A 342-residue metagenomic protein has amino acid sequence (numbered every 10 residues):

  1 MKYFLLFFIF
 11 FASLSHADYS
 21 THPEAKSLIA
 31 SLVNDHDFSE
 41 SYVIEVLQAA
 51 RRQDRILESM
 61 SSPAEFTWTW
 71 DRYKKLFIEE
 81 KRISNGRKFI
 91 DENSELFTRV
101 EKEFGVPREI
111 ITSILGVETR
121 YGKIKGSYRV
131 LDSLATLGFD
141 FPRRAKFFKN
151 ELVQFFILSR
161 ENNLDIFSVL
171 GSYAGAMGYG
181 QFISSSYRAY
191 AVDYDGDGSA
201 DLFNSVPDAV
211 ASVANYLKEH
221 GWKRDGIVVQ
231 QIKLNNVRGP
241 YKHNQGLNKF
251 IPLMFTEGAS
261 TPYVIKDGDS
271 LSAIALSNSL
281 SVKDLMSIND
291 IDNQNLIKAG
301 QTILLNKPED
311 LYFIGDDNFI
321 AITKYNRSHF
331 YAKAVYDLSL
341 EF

Functional and structural regions predicted by a protein language model:
Y3-S13: Sec-dependent N-terminal signal peptides
A17-K26, S260-S279, I303: Primarily a LysM-type cell-wall glycan-binding module
I29, F97, I183, L271 (+1 more regions): Generic structural marker for isolated residues within well-ordered, non-membrane alpha-helices of soluble domains
F38-S260, L276, M286-N289, L296 (+2 more regions): Catalytic glycan-binding domains that act on GlcNAc-containing polysaccharides
